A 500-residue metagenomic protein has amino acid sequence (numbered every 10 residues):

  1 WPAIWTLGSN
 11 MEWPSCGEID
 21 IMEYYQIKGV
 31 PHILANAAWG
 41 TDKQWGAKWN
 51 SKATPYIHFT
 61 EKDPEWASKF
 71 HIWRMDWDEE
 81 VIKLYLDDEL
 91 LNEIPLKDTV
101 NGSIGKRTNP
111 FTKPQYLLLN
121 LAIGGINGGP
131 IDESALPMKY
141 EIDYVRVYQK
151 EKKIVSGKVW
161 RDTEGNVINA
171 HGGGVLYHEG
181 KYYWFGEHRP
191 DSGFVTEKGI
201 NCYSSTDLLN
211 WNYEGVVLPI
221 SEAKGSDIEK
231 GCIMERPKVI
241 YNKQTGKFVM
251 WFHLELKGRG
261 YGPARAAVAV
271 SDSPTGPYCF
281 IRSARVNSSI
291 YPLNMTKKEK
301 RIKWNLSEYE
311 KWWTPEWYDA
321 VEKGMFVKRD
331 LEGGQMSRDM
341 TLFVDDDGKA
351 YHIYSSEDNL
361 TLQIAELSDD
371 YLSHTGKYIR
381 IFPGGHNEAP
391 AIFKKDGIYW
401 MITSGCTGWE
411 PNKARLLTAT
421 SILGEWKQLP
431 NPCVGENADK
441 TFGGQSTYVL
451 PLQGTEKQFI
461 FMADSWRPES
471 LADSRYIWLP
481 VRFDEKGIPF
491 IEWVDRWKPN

Functional and structural regions predicted by a protein language model:
W1-K152, E357, T375-G384: GH16 jelly-roll
L7, G17, L34-Q44, E151-M234 (+5 more regions): Beta-rich carbohydrate-recognition and catalytic domains
Y56-T60, E235, F326: Short structured motifs
A67-D88, I94, A391-S404, R415-T418 (+1 more regions): Short, conserved beta-strand/loop elements in beta-sheet-dominated catalytic cores that frequently flank divalent-metal
D98-E151, T441-N500: Feature marks hydrolase-like catalytic cores characterized by long aromatic- and Gly/Pro-rich stretches
